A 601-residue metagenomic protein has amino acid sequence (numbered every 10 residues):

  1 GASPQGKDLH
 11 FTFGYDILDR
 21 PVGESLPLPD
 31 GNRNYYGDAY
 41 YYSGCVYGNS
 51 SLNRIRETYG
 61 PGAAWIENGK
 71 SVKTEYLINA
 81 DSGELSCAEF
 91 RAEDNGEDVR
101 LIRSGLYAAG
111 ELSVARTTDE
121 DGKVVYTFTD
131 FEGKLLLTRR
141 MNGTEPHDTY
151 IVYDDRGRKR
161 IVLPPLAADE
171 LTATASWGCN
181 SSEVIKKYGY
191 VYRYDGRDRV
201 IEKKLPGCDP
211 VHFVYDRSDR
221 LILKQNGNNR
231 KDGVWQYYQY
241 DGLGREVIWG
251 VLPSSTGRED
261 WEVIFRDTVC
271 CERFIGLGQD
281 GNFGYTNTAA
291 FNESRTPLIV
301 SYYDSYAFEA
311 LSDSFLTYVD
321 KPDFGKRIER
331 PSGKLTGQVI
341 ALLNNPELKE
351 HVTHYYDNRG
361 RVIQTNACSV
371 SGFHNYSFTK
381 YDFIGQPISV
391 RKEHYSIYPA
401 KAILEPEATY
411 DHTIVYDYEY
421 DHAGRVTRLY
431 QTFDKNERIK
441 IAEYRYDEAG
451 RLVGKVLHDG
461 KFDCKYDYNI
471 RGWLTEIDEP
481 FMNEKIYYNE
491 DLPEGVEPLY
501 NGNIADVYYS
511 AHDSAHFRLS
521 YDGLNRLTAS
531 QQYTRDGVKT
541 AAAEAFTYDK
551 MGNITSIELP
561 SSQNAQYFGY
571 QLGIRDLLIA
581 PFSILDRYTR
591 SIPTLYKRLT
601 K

Functional and structural regions predicted by a protein language model:
G1-K601: Beta-strand elements of repeat-based all-beta scaffolds
